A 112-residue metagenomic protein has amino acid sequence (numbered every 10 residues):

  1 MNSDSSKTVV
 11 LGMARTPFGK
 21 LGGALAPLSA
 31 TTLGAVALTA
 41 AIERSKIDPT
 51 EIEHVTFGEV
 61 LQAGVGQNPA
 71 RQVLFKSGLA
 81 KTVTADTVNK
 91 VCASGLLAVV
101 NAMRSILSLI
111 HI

Functional and structural regions predicted by a protein language model:
M1-V83: Conserved "HGTGT" condensation-loop signature of ketosynthase/thiolase-family condensing enzymes that catalyze
G19-K20, L96-V100: Short glycine/serine/threonine-rich phosphate/pyrophosphate-binding segments that cradle anionic phosphate groups
A85-S94: Active-site nucleophile and cofactor-binding loops and adjacent substrate-binding regions of central metabolic enzymes
N101-S105: Short, well-structured alpha-helical segments in soluble
I110-I112: Conserved small/polar residues in nucleotide/adenosyl-binding loops
